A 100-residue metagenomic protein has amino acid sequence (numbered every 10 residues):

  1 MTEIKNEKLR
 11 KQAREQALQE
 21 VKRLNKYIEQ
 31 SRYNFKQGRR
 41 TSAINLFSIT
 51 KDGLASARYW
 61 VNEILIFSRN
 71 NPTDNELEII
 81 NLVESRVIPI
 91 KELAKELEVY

Functional and structural regions predicted by a protein language model:
T2-L9, E15-Y100: Long, low-complexity or tandemly repetitive, helically biased scaffold regions used for multimeric assembly/adhesion
